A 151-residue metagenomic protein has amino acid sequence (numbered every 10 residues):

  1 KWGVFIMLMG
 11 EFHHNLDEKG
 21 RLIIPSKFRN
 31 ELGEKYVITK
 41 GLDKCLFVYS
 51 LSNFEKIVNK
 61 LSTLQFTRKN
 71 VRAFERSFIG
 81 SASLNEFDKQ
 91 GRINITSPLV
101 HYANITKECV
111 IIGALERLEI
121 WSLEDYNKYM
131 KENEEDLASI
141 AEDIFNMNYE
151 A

Functional and structural regions predicted by a protein language model:
K1-H14, E18-K19, K27-N85, K89 (+1 more regions): Flexible "stalk/tail and boundary" regions
